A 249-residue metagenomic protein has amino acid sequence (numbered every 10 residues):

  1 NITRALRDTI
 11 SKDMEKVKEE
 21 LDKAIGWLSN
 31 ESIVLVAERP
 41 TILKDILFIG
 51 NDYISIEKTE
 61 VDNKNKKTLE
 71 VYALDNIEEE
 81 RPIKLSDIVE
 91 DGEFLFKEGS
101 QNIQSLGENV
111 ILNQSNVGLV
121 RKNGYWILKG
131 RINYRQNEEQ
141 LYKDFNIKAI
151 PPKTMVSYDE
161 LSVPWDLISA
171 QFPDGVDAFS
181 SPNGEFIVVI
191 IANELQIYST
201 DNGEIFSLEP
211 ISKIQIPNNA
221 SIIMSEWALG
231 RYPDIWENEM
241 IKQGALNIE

Functional and structural regions predicted by a protein language model:
N1-E38: Post-signal peptide N-terminal segment of secreted/secretory-pathway proteins
T3, D52-E57, Q196-I197: A broadly tuned "polar low-complexity/structure-edge" signature
T3-R7, I46, L128-G130, I222: Generic hydrophobic, helix-prone segments enriched in Leu/Val/Ile
E15-E19, K23-I25, K66-Y72, E194-I197: Hydrophobic beta-strand positions in blades of beta-propellers and related beta-sheet-rich domains
L28, S32-D174, S180: Acidic, serine/threonine- and glycine-rich low-complexity intrinsically disordered segments that serve as flexible
F145-E249: Hydrophilic extracytoplasmic domains
